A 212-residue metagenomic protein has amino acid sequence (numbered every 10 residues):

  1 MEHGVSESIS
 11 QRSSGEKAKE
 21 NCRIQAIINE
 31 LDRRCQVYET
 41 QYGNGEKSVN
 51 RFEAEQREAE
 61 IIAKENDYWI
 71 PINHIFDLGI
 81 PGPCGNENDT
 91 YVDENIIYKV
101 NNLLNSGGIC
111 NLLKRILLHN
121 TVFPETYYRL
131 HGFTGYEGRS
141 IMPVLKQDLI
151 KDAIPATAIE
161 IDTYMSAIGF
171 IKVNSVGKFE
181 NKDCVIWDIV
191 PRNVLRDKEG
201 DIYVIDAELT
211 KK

Functional and structural regions predicted by a protein language model:
M1-L78: Juxta-kinase regulatory segment immediately upstream of eukaryotic protein kinase catalytic domains
H3-V5, R12-G15, L149-A153, A167-I171 (+1 more regions): C-terminal effector/catalytic modules and regulatory tails appended to multi-domain proteins
K47-N50, N73-E125: ATP-binding glycine-rich loop module of kinase domains
I96, P143-L145, V185, Y203: Protein kinase-like catalytic core scaffold
I97-L104, D148-I150, D206-E208: Active-site ExK catalytic segment of metal-dependent nucleases
N102, K178-K212: Catalytic activation segment of kinase domains across protein kinase-like and atypical kinase folds
N102, N120-V176: Conserved structural core of kinase catalytic domains
